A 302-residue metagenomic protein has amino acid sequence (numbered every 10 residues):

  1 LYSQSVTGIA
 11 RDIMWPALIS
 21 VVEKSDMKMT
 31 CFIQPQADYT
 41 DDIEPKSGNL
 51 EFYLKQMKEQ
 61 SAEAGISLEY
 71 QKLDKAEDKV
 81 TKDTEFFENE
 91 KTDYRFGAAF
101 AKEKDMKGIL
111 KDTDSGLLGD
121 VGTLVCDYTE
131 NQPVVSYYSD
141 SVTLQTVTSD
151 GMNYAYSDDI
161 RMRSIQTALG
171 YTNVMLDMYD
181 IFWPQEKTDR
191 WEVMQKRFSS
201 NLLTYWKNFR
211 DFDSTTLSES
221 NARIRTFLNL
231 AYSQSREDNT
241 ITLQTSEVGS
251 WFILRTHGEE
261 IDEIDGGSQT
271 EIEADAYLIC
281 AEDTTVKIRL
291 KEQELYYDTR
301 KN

Functional and structural regions predicted by a protein language model:
L1, S20-S25, A98, K107 (+1 more regions): Catalytic grooves of carbohydrate-active enzymes
L1-R11, W15, K291-N302: Non-catalytic propeptide/linker segments at domain boundaries
V6, I13-T113, M178-D180: Metal-dependent polysaccharide deacetylase catalytic core of the NodB/CE4 family, i.e., the active-site-bearing domain
A62, N229-Q234, D265-T270: Small-residue (G/S/T/A) turn/hinge positions that recur once per unit in extracellular repeat modules
L117-Y154, S214-T215: His/Asp/Glu-enriched short active-site or ligand-binding loop at hydrolase and phosphoryl-transfer sites
L243-D262: Surface-exposed beta-strand/loop patches in extracellular or lumenal glycoproteins
D262, G267, A276-I279: C-terminal transmembrane helical bundles of large multi-pass transporters and their helix-start/helix-kink determinants
E273-N302: C-terminal beta-strand-rich structural cap/linker in extracellular carbohydrate-active enzymes
